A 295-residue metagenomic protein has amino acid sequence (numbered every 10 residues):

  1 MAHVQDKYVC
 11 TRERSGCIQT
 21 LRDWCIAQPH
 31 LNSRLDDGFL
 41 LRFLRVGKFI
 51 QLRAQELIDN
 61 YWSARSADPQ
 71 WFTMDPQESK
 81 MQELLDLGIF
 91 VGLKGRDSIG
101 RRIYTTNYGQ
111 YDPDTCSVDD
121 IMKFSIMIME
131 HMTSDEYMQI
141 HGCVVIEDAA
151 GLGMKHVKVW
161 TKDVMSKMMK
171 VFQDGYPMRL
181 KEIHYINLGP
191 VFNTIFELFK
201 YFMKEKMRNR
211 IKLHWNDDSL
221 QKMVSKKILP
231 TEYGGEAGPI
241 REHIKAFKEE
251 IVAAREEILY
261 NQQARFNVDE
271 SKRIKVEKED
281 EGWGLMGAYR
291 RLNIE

Functional and structural regions predicted by a protein language model:
M1-E295: Basic, amphipathic alpha-helical/coil surface patches used to engage anionic, phosphate-bearing ligands and membranes
